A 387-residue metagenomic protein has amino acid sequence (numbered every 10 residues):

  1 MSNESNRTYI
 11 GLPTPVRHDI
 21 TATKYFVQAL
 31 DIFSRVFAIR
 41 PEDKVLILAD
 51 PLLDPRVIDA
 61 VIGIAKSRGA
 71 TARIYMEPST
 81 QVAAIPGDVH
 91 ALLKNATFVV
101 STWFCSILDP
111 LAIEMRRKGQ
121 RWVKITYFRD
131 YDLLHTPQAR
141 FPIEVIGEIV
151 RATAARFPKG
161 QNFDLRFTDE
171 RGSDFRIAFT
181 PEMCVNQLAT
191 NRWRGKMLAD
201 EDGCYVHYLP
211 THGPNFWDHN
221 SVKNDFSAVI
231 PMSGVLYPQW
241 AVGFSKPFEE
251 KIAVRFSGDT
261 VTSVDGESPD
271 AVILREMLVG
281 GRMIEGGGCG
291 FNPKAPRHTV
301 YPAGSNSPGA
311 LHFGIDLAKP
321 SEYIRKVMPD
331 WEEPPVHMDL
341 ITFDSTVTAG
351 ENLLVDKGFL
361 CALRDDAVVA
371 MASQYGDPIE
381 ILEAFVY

Functional and structural regions predicted by a protein language model:
S2-S245, E249, S257, T348-Y387: Active-site bordering "gate/hinge" segments that shape substrate access to catalytic or cofactor-binding pockets
P158, E170, V229-P231, G280-R282 (+2 more regions): A generic structural signal for short, non-catalytic loop/turn and secondary-structure boundary residues
N162, S233, K251, I284 (+1 more regions): Short, surface-exposed beta-edge/turn micro-motifs
S227, P247, S263-V327, G376-F385: Dual-mode signal for accessory low-complexity, basic/Gly-rich regions
E249-K251, F343: Short loop/turn microsegments at loop-to-beta-strand junctions
V254: Hydrophobic/aromatic beta-strand elements that line small-molecule binding cavities or substrate pockets in beta-rich
A310-D377: Internal helix-turn-beta structural module
